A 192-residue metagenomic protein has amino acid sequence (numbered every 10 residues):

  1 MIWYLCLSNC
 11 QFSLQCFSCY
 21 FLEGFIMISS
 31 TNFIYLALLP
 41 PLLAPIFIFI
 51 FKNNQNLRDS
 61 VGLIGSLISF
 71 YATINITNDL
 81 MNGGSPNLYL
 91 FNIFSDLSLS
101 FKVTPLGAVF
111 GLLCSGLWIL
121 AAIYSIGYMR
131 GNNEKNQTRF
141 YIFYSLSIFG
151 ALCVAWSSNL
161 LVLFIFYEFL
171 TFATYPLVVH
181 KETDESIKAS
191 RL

Functional and structural regions predicted by a protein language model:
C6, C10, C16-C19: Cysteine-centered motifs
F17-F33, F47-I142: Transmembrane helix-loop-helix hairpins at membrane boundaries of multipass inner-membrane proteins
M27-I46, S158-T174: Alpha-helical transmembrane segments and their immediate interhelical/interface regions in integral membrane proteins
P40, G65-I68, L117, S147 (+1 more regions): Transmembrane alpha-helical core residues of multi-pass small-molecule transporters, especially secondary transporters
A44-F47, L120-I123, F172-E182: Juxtamembrane transmembrane-helix termini
R139-L192: Alpha-helical multi-pass transmembrane bundles of energy-transducing inner-membrane proteins
